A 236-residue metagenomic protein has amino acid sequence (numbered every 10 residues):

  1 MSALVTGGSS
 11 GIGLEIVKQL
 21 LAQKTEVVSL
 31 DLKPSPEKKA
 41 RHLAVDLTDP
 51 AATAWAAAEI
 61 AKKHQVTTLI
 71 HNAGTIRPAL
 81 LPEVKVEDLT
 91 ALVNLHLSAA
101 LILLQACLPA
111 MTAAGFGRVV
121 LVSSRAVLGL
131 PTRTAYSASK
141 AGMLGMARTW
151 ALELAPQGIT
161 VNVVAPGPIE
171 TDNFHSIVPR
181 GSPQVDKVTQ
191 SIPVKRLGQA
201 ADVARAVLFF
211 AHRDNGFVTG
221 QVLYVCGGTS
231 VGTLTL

Functional and structural regions predicted by a protein language model:
S9, V17: N-terminal Rossmann NAD(P)H-binding glycine-rich loop of SDR-like oxidoreductase domains
N72-R77, G228: Conserved NAD(P)H cofactor-binding loop of Rossmann-fold oxidoreductase domains
L80-L81, D88-V93, V188: Substrate-binding pocket helix/loop in short-chain dehydrogenase/reductase
V84, R125, L130-A138, T149: Active-site loop-to-helix junction immediately N-terminal to the catalytic Tyr of the SDR YXXXK motif in Rossmann-fold
L104, S139, A147: Active-site helix of classical SDR
P109, L152-P156, G216: Alpha-helical segment proximal to the catalytic Tyr-Lys
L208, T219-L236: Short C-terminal tail/terminal secondary-structure segment of NAD(P)H-dependent dehydrogenase/reductase domains
